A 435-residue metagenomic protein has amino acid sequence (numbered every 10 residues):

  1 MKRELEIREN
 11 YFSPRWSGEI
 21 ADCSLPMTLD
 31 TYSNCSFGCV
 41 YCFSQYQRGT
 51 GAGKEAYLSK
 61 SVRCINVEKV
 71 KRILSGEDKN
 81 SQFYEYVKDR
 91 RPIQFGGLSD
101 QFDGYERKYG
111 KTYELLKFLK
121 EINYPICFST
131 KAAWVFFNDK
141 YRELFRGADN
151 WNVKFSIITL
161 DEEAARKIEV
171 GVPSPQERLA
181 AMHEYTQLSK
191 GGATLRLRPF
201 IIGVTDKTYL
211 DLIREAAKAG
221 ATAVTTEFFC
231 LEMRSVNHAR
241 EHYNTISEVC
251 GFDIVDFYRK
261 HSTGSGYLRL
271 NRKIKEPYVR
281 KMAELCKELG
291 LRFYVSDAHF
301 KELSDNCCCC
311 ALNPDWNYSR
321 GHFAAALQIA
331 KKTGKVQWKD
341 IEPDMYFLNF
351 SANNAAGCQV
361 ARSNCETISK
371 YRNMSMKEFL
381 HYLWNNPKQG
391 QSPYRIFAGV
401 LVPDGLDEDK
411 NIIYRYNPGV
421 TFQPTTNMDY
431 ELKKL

Functional and structural regions predicted by a protein language model:
M1-N152, L160-E163, H183-E184, R372-R395 (+1 more regions): Conserved Radical SAM active-site core
A21, A52, A56, V70 (+16 more regions): A sequence-composition feature that detects small, non-aromatic residues
S33-S36, S189, E276: A generic "functional-site adjacency" signal
S44-Q47, A217, K287: Hydrophobic/aromatic-lined pockets within catalytic cores
G53, K60-K69, S174, S235-V236 (+2 more regions): General structural signal for secondary-structure boundaries
K71-I274: Conserved AdoMet/S-adenosylmethionine-binding subsite of the radical SAM
R240-L435: C-terminal accessory extensions appended to soluble enzyme cores
